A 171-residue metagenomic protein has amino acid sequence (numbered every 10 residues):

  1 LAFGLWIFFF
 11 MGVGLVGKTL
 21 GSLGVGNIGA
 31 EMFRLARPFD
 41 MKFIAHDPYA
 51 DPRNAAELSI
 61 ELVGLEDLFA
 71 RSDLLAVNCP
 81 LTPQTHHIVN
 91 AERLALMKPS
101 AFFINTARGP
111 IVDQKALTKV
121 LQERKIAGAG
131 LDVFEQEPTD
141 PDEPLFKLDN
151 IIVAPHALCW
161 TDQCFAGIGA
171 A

Functional and structural regions predicted by a protein language model:
L1-T19, R34: Phosphate-binding beta-alpha-beta segment of Rossmann-like dinucleotide-binding domains, i.e., the NAD(P)
F9, E135-A171: C-terminal helix-to-coil terminal segments
K18, V25-G26: Glycine-rich Rossmann-fold phosphate-binding loop(s) that bind the pyrophosphate of adenine dinucleotide cofactors
G29-A30: N-terminal Rossmann-fold NAD(P) dinucleotide-binding loop
F33, M41-K42: Residues at the starts of beta-strands that form the adenosine-phosphate
D47: Conserved acidic E/D residue at the C-terminus of a beta-strand in Rossmann-like folds
A50-P144: Rossmann-like adenosine-cofactor binding region
